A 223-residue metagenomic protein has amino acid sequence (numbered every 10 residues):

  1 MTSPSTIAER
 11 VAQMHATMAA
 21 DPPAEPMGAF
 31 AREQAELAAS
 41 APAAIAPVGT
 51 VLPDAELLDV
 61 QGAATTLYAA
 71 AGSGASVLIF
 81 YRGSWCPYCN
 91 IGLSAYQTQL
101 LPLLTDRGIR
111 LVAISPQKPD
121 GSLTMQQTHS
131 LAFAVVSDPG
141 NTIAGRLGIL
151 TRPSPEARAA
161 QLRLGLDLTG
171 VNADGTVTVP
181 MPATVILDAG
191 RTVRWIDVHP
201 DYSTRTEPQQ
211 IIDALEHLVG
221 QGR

Functional and structural regions predicted by a protein language model:
M1-V51: N-terminal targeting signals for export/organelle localization
F30-E36, R158-D167, E216-R223: Short, positively charged
E33-A75: Long amphipathic N-terminal alpha/beta scaffold segment
L67-Y96: Short active-site neighborhood of thiol/selenol oxidoreductases, capturing the structured segment around
L93-R146: Structural microenvironment flanking redox-active thiols in thiol-disulfide oxidoreductases
D138-T204: Thiol/selenol-based redox catalytic cores and closely related redox-interacting motifs
P200-Q221: A short, polar/charged loop-to-alpha-helix boundary motif
